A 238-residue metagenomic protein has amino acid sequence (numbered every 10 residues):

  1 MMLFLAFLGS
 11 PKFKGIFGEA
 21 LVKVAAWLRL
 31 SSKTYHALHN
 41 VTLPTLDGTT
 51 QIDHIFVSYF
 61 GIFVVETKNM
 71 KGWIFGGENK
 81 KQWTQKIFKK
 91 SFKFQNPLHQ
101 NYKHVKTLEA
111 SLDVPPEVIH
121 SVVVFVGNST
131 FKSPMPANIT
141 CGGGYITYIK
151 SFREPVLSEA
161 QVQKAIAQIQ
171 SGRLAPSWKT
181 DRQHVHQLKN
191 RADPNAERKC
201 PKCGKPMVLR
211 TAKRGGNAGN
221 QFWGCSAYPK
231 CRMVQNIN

Functional and structural regions predicted by a protein language model:
M1-T50, V57-I62, K71-W73, F88-N238: Surface-exposed interaction regions that form or flank ligand-binding interfaces
K68: GIY-YIG-like beta-to-alpha core
K71-T84: Short, flexible, mixed-charge acidic loops at enzyme active sites
